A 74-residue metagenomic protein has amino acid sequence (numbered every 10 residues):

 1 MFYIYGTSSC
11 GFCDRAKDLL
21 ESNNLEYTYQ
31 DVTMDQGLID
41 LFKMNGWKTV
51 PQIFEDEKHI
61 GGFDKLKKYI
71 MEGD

Functional and structural regions predicted by a protein language model:
M1-L25: Local sequence-structure signature of Cys/Sec-based thiol-disulfide redox active-site neighborhoods
G11, Q36-G37, G61: Short alpha-helical
R15, G37, K65: Residue-level recognition of oxygen-bearing side chains
E21, T28, K43: Short polybasic/polar patches that bind polyanions
Y27-Y29, H59: Conserved beta-strand scaffold positions in the cores of enzyme catalytic domains, especially in NTP/NDP-utilizing
D31-K48, E72: Thioredoxin-like thiol-disulfide oxidoreductase module
N45-I53, F63-D64: Structural micro-motif
E55-D74: Non-catalytic, surface beta->alpha helical segment in thiol-disulfide oxidoreductase systems
